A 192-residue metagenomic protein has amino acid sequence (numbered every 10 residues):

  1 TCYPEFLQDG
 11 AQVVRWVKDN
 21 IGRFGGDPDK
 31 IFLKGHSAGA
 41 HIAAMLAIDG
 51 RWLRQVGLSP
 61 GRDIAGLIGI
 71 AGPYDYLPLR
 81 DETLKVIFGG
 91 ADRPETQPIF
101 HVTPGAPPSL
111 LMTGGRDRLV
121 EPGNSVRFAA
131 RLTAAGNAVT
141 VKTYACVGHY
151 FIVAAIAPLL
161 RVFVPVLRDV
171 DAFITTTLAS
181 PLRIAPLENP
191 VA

Functional and structural regions predicted by a protein language model:
T1-E5: Cap/lid segment of the alpha/beta-hydrolase catalytic domain
Q12-E82, P94: Primarily recognizes the serine-hydrolase "nucleophile elbow" in alpha/beta-hydrolase and SGNH/GDSL folds
I31, S109, A129, A138-T140: Hydrophobic anchor at the start of a short beta-strand that flanks the dinucleotide cofactor-binding loop
P73, G115-R118, C146-G148: Acidic beta-to-alpha connecting loop that harbors the catalytic carboxylate
V86-H101, A106-P107: Active-site nucleophile elbow and catalytic-triad environment of alpha/beta-hydrolase enzymes
G105, L111-T113, D117: Short beta-strand/loop motif that positions the catalytic acidic residue of the alpha/beta-hydrolase fold
R118-R127: Conserved alpha/beta-hydrolase "acid-adjacent" motif
V126, T133-A192: C-terminal catalytic histidine-bearing segment of alpha/beta-hydrolase fold enzymes
